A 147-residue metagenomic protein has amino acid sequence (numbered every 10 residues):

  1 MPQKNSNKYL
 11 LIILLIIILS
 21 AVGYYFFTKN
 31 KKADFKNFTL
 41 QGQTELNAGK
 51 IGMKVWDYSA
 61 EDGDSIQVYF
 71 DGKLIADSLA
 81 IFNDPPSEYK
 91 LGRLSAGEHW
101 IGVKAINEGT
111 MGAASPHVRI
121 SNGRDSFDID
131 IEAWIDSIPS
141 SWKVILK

Functional and structural regions predicted by a protein language model:
P2-F70, D77-K147: Terminal leader/tail segments of proteins
